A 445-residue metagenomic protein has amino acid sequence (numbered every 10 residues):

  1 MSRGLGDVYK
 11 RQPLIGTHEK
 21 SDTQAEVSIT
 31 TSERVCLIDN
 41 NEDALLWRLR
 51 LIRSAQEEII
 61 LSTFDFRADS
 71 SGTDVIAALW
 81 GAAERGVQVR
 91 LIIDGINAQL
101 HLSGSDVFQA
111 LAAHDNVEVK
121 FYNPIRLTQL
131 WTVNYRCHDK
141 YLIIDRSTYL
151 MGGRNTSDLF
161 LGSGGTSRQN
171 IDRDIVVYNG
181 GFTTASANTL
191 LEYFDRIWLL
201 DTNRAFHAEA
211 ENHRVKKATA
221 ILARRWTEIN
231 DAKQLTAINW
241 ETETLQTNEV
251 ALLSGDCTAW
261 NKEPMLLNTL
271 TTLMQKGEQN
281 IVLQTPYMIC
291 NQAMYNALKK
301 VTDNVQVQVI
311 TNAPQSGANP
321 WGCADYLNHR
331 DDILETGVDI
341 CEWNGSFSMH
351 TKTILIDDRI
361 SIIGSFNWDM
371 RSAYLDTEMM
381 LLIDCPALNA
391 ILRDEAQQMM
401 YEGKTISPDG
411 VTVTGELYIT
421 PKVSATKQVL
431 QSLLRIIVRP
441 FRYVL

Functional and structural regions predicted by a protein language model:
M1-Y9: Single conserved hydrophobic/aromatic residue that forms the stacking wall/gate of nucleotide- or nucleobase-binding
P13-S54, D65-K276, N312-D357, F366-A373 (+1 more regions): HKD-type phospholipase D/PLD-like phosphodiesterase module
I59, I281, I333: Conserved hydrophobic/aromatic pocket- or pore-lining residues that grip, position, or stack substrates in active sites
Q88-V89, N280, Q306-Q308: Residues at the starts of beta-strands that form the adenosine-phosphate
N203-H207, L283-Q284, Q308-V309, D339-W343 (+1 more regions): Acidic/polar loop patches that form or flank catalytic/metal-binding clefts of enzymes that bind anionic ligands
D256-T258, P264-V282, P286, C290 (+1 more regions): Acidic, glycine-rich loop-and-beta core segments that form the ion-binding/anion-interacting portion of active sites
A297-K300, Y326, Q397-Q398: Short, solvent-exposed amphipathic alpha-helical segments in soluble enzyme and RNA/protein-processing domains
T336, G345-T351, I356-L445: Long, C-terminal catalytic modules of enzymes
